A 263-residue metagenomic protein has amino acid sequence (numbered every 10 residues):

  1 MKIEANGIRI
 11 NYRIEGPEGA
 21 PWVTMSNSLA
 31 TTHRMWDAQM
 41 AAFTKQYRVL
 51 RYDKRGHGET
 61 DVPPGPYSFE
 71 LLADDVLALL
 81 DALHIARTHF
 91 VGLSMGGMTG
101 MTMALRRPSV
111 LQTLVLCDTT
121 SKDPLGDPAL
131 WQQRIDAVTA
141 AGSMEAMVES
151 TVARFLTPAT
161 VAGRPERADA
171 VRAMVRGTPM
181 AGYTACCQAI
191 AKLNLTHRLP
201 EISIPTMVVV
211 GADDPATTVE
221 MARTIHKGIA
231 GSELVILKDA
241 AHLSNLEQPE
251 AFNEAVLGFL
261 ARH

Functional and structural regions predicted by a protein language model:
I8-G65: Conserved HGGG/HGGXW glycine-rich cap/lid loop of the alpha/beta-hydrolase fold
E70-T88: Conserved acidic catalytic loop of the alpha/beta-hydrolase fold
G92, G96, G100: Gly/Ala-rich beta-loop-alpha elbow adjacent to hydrolase catalytic centers
M101-R106, V110-A141: Flexible "cap/lid" loop of the alpha/beta hydrolase fold
L125-L130, A141-P200: Conserved alpha/beta-hydrolase catalytic His-Asp/Glu region
I202, V208-V210: Short beta-strand/loop motif that positions the catalytic acidic residue of the alpha/beta-hydrolase fold
D213-T217: Acidic catalytic loop of the alpha/beta-hydrolase fold
S232-H263: Catalytic active-site module of serine/aspartate enzymes centered on a nucleophile-bearing elbow/loop
